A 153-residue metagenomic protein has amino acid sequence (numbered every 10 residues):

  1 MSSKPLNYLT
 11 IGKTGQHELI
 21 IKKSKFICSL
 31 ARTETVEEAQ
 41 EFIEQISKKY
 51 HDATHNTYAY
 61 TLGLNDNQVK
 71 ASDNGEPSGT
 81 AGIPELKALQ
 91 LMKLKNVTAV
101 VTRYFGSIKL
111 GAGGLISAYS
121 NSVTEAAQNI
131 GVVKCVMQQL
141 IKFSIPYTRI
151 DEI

Functional and structural regions predicted by a protein language model:
M1-G79: C-terminal regulatory domains involved in ligand/effector binding and gene-expression control
L6-L9, T148-E152: Terminal interaction module
Q16-I21, N129-K134, I153: Short, flexible, solvent-exposed loop/turn segments with mixed acidic/basic and small polar residues
S24, A53, K93-K95, C135-M137: Short flexible coil/turn linkers enriched for glycine and charged/polar residues that connect secondary-structure
T35-V36, P146-I150: Helix N-cap motif at beta-to-alpha junctions
A39-F42, Y119, I153: Hydrophobic side chains in well-ordered alpha-helices
A81-N129: Active-site beta-strand/loop microenvironment that shapes enzyme catalytic pockets
V133-Y147: Short glycine-/aliphatic-rich beta-strand segments at the starts of folded cytosolic domains
